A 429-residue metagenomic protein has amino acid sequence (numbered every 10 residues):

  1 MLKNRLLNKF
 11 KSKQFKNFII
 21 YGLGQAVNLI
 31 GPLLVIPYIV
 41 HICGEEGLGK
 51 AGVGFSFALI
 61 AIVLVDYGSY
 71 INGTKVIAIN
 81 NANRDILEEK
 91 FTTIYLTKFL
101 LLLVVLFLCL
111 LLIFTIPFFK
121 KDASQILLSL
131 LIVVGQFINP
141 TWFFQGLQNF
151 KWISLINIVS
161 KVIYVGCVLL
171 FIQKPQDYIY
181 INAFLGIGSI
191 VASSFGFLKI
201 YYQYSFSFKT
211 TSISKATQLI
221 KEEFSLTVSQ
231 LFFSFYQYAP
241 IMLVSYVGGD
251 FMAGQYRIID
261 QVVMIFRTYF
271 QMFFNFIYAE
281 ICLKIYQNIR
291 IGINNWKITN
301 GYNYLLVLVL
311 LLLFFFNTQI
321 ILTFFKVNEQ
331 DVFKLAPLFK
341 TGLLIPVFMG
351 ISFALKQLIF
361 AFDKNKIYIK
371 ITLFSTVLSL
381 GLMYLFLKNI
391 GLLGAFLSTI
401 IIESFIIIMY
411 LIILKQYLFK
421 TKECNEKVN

Functional and structural regions predicted by a protein language model:
M1-G31, S212-S229, I293, I413-N429: N-terminal membrane topogenesis motif
K11, E45, I113-S129, F316-G350 (+1 more regions): Interfacial segments at transmembrane-helix termini and the short loops linking adjacent helices
S12-Y70, V165, S225-F251, S375 (+4 more regions): Signature of the first transmembrane helix
K16-P32, I153, V159-Y164, I181-I200 (+3 more regions): Transmembrane helical elements of multi-pass membrane transporters/channels
N17-N28, G54, L59, V63-I113 (+1 more regions): Membrane-water interface segments that mark the loop-to-transmembrane alpha-helix transition
V53, A123, L130, S154-Y204 (+2 more regions): Hydrophobic alpha-helical transmembrane segments
D66-A82, V263-N288, L358-A361: Helix-loop junctions and terminal segments of transmembrane helices in multi-pass membrane transport/translocation
V133-L155, L344-I371: Membrane-interface junctions at transmembrane-helix termini in multi-pass inner-membrane proteins
